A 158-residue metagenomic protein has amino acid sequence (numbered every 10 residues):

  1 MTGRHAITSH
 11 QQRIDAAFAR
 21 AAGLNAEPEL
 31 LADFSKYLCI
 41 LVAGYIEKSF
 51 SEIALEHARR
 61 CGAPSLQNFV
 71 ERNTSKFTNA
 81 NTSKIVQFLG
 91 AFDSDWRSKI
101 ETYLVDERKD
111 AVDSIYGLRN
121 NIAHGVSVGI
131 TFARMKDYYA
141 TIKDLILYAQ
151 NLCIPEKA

Functional and structural regions predicted by a protein language model:
M1, E29-Y37, D106-D113, G129 (+1 more regions): Short, solvent-exposed segments of well-ordered alpha helices
M1-S35, K157-A158: Charged alpha-helical initiation segments
S9, R13-A16, R20, Y37 (+5 more regions): Charged, amphipathic alpha-helical oligomerization/scaffolding segments
F18, A22, S49, R119 (+2 more regions): A structural signal for well-ordered alpha-helices, especially hydrophobic packing surfaces of coiled-coils
A22-A26, A54, A58, G62 (+3 more regions): Short, flexible helix-adjacent loops and helix caps
A32-L55: Short, hydrophobic, well-ordered secondary-structure elements
R59-G129, N151: Flexible secondary-structure boundary motifs
G129-A158: C-terminal structured interaction module
